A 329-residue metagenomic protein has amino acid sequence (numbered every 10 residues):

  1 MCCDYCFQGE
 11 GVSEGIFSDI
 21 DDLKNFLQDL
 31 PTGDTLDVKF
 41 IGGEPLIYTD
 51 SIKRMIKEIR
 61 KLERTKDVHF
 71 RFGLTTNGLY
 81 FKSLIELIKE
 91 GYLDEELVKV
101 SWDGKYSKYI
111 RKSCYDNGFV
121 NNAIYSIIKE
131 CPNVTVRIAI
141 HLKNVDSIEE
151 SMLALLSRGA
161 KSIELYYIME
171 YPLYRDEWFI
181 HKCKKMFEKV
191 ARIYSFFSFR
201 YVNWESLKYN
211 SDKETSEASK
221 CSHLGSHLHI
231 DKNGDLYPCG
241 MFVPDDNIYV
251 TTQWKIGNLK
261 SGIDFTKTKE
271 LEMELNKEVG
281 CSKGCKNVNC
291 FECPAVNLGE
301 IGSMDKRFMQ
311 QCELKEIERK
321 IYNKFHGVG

Functional and structural regions predicted by a protein language model:
M1-D4, D34-K39, L46, I230 (+2 more regions): N-terminal pre-triad scaffold of radical SAM enzymes
M1-I20: Canonical Radical SAM [4Fe-4S] cluster-binding loop centered on the CxxxCxxC motif and its immediate flanking residues
C6-G9, L87, F242, V296: Residue-level signal for well-ordered alpha-helical positions
V12, L23-I41, Y48-I168: Radical SAM/AdoMet-radical enzyme domain recognition
G15, I110-N233, M241-W254: Radical SAM enzyme [4Fe-4S]-AdoMet core and its adjacent flexible, acidic and glycine-rich loops/tails across
E90, A218-C221, H227-I230, E272-E274 (+1 more regions): A general structural signal for short secondary-structure junctions and capping/turn motifs
V243-G329: Flexible mid-to-C-terminal extensions adjoining Fe-S/redox cofactors in radical SAM and related proteins
